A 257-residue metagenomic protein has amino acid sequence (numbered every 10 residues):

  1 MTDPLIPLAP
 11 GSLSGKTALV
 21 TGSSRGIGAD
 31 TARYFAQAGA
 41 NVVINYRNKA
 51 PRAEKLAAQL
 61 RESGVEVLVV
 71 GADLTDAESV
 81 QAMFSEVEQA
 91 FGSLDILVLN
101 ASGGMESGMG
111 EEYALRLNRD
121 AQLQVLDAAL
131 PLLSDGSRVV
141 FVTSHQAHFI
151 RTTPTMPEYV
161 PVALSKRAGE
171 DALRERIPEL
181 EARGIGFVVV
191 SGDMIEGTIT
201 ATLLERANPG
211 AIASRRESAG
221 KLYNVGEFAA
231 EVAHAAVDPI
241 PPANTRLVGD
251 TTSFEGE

Functional and structural regions predicted by a protein language model:
T17, S24-G26: Conserved glycine-rich cofactor-binding loop
T21, L94-S102, N118, F141: Rossmann-fold scaffold of SDR-type NAD(P)-dependent oxidoreductases
A38-K55: Conserved glycine-rich Rossmann-like NAD(P)H-binding loop of the short-chain dehydrogenase/reductase
A50-P51, G71-M83, R119: The beta1-alpha1 cofactor-binding region of Rossmann-like NAD(H)/NADP(H)-dependent oxidoreductases
S63-E66, S85-L99, G186, P241: A glycine-rich helix->loop->beta "capping" turn within Rossmann-like NAD(P)(H)-dependent oxidoreductase domains
S102-G108, R138-A182, M194-T198: Catalytic loop of short-chain dehydrogenase/reductase
G108-L126, L130, G136, V140: Catalytic Tyr-X3-Lys loop
R183-S191, E205-E257: C-terminal helical subdomain
